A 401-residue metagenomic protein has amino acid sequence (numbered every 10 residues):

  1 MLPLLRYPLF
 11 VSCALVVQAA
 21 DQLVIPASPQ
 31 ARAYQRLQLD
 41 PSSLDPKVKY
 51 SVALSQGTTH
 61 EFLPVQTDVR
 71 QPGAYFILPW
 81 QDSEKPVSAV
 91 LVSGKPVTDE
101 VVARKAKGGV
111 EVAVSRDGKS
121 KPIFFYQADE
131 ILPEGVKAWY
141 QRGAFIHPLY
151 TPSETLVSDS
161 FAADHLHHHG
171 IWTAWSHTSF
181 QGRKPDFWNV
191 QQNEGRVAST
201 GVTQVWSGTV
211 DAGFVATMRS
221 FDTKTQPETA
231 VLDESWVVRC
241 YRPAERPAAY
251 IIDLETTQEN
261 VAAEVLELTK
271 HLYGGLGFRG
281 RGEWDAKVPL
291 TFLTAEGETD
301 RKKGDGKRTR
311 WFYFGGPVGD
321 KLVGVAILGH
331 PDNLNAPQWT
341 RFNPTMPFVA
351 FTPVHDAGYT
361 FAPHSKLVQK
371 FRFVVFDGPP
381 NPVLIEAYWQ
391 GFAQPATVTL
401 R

Functional and structural regions predicted by a protein language model:
M1-L4: N-terminal secretory signal peptides that target proteins for export/translocation
R6-V16: Bacterial N-terminal signal peptides
A20-V102, G118-T217: Alpha-mannosidase-like glycoside hydrolase catalytic domains involved in N-glycan trimming, generalizing to other
Q81, V325-R401: Beta-strand-rich recognition/accessory modules
D99-V112, W206-G208, M218-T269: Acidic, contiguous internal or C-terminal segments within carbohydrate-active enzymes that form a structured patch used
K119, I123-P148, P243-P289: Acidic (Asp/Glu-rich), glycine- and aromatic
T151-N193, D305-Y359: Surface-exposed beta-strand/loop segments enriched in Pro/Gly
V265-L334: Active-site/ligand-binding surface loops and adjacent short beta/alpha elements that line catalytic pockets across
